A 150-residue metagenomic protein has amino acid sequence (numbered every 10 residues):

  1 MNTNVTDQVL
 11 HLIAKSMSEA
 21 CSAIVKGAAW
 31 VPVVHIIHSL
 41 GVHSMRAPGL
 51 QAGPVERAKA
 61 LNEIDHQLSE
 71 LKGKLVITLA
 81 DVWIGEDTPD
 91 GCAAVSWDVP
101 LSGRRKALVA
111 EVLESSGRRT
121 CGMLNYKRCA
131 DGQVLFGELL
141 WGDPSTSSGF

Functional and structural regions predicted by a protein language model:
M1-I64: N-terminal domain-onset segments
L68-F150: Low-complexity intrinsically disordered segments
